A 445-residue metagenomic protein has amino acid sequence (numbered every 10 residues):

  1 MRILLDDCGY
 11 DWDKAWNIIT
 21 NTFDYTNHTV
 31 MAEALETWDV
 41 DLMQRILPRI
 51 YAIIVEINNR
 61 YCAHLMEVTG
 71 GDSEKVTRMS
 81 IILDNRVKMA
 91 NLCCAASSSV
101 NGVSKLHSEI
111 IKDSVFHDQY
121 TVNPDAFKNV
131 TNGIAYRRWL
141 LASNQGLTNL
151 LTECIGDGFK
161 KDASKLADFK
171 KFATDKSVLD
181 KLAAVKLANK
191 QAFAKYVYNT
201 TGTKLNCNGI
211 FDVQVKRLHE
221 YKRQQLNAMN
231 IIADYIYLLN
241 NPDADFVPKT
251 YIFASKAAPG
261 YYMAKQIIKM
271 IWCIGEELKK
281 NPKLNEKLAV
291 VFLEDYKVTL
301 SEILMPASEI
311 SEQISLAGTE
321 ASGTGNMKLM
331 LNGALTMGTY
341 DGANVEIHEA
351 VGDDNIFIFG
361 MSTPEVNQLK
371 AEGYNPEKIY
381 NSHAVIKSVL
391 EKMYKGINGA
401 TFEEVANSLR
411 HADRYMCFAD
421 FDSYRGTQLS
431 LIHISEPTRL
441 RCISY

Functional and structural regions predicted by a protein language model:
I3-N59, L141, N149-D168, K249-S255: Extended, well-ordered alpha-helical scaffold/bundle regions in very large, multi-domain proteins
F23, V30-M31, Q191-S301: Long, K/E/R/D-enriched contiguous segments that form extended
R45, R49-S98: Polar, glycine-rich mid-to-C-terminal structural blocks that act as macromolecule-binding/assembly scaffolds
C93, N101-F159, K195-Y198, Q214-D245: Segments forming glycine/polar-rich beta-alpha architectures that bind adenosine-containing cofactors
S143-K204: Extended, charge-enriched "interface" segments that sit outside catalytic cores
E309-D354: A donor-sugar binding/catalytic signature common to diverse glycosyltransferases and related nucleotide-sugar
K370-L431, S435: Long, C-terminal catalytic modules of enzymes
I432-S444: Residue-level detector of conserved catalytic or cofactor/ligand-binding positions in enzyme active sites
